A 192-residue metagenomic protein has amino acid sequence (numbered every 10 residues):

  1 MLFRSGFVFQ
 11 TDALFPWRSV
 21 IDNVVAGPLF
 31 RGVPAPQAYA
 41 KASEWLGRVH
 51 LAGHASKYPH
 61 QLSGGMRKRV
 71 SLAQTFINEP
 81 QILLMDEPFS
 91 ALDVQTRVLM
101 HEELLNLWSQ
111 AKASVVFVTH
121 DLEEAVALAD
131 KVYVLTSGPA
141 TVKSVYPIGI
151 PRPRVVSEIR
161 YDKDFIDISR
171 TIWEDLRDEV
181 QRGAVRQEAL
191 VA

Functional and structural regions predicted by a protein language model:
Q10-F15, D121: Catalytic "switch" loops of ABC-type ATPases
R18-A26: Short coil-to-helix segment of the ABC ATPase nucleotide-binding domain corresponding to the Q-loop/switch region
V25, L29, P36-H54, N106: Conserved ABC ATPase "signature" region
K57-H60, N78: Conserved signature/switch motifs of ABC ATPase nucleotide-binding domains
L83-D86: Catalytic Walker B motif of ABC-type/P-loop ATPase nucleotide-binding domains
R97-K112: Helical segment within the ABC ATPase nucleotide-binding domain
K112-V118: Conserved H-loop
